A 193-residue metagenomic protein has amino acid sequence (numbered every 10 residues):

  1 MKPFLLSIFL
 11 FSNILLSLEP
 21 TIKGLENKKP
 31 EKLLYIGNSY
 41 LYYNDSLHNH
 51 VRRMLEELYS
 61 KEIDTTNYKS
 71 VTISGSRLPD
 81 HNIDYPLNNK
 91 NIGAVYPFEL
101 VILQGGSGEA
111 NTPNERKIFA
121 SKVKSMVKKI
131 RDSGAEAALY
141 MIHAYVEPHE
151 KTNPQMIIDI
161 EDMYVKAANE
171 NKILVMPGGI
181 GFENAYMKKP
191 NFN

Functional and structural regions predicted by a protein language model:
K2-N49, R53-E56, S60, D132: N-terminal secretory targeting modules
I14, S39, T65, E170-K172: Short linear motifs in intrinsically disordered/low-complexity regions
P20-I22, P86-N89, D162: A generic local structural motif
T21-I22, S74, Q155: Mixed-charge, polar/low-complexity N-terminal
K32-I36, L41-F119: Conserved SGNH/GDSL esterase-like catalytic core that processes O-acyl groups on lipids and polysaccharides
K90-N193: Alpha-helical cap/lid subdomain in secreted, periplasmic, or secretory-pathway luminal O-acyl-processing enzymes
